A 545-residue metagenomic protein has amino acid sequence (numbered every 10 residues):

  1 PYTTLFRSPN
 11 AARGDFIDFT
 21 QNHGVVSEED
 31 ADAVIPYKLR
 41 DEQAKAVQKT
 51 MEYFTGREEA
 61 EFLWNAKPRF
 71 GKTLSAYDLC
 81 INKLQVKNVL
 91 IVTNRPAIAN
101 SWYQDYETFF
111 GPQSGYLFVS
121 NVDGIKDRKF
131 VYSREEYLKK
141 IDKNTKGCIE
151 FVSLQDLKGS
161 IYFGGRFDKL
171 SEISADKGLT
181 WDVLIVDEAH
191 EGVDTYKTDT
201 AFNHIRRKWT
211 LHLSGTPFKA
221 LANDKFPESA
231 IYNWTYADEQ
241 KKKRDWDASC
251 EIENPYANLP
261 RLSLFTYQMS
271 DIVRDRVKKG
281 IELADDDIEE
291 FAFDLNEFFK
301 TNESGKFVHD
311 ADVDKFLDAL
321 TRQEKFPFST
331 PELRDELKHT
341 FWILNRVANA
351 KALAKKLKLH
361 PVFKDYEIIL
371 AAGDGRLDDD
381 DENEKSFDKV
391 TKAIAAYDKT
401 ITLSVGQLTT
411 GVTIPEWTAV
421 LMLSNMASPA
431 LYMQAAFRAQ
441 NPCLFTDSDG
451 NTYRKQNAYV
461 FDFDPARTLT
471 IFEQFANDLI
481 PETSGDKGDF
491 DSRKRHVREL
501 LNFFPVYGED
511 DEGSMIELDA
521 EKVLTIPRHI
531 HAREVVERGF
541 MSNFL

Functional and structural regions predicted by a protein language model:
P1, E367-T483: Conserved RecA-like P-loop NTPase helicase motor core
P1-K67, L74-V86, Q104: ATP-dependent helicase/translocase motor core
A11, D15, F19-I35, D294-A319 (+1 more regions): Long, largely alpha-helical accessory region at the distal end of helicase-like NTP-driven motors
R57-L63, V86-N88, E336-T340, K399-T400: Pre-Walker A (Motif I) flank of P-loop NTPase domains
K67-F70, T93, N100-L154, S160-I161 (+4 more regions): Conserved C-terminal RecA-like helicase domain
A99, K158, G192-V193, K219-A220 (+2 more regions): Catalytic P-loop NTPase motifs of RecA-like helicase/translocase cores
Q155-L157, L170-H212, T216-P217: SF2 helicase catalytic motif II
L221-K338: Interdomain helical connector at the RecA1-RecA2 junction of SF1/SF2 helicase-like NTPases
